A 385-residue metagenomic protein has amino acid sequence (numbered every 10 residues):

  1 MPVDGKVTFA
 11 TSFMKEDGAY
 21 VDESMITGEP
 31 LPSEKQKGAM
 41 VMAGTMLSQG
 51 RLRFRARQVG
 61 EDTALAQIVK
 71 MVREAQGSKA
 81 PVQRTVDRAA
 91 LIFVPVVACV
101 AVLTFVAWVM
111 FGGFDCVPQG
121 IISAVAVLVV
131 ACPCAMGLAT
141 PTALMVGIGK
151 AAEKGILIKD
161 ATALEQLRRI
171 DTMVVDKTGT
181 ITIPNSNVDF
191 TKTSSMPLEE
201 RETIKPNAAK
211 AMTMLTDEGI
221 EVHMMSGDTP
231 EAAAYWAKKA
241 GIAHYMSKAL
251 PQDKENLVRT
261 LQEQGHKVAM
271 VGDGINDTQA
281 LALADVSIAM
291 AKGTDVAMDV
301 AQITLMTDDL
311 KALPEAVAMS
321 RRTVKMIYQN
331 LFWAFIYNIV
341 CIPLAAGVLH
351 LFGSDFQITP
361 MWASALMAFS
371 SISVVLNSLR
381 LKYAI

Functional and structural regions predicted by a protein language model:
P2-P30, L52, V59-Q67, M71 (+8 more regions): Conserved cytosolic headpiece of P-type ATPases
G5, G28, V41, A56 (+17 more regions): Residue-level signature of catalytic and energy-coupling elements of molecular machines, predominantly ATP/GTP-dependent
T11-G18, E23-A124, P197, I204 (+3 more regions): Actuator/coupling domain of P-type ATPases
M71, K159-N276, A280-V286, A318-R321: Cytosolic catalytic headpiece
I92-V130, G155, E200, W333-A365: Helix-interface capping motifs at the ends of transmembrane segments in multi-pass membrane proteins
A126-G149, A368-S371, L376-S378: Transmembrane alpha-helix detector for multi-pass membrane proteins
T142-A161, L379-I385: Juxtamembrane helix-loop transition segments at the membrane interface in multi-pass membrane proteins
K150, N185, E218-I220, A240 (+4 more regions): Membrane-embedded alpha-helical bundles of multi-pass transporters
